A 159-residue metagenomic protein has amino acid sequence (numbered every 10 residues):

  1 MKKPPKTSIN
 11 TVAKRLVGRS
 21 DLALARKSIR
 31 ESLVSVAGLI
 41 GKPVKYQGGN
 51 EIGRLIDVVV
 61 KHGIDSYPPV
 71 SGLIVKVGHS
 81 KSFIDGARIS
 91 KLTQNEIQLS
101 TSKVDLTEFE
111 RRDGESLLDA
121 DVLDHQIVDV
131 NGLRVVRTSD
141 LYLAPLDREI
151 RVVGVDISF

Functional and structural regions predicted by a protein language model:
M1-F159: Peripheral interaction segments used for macromolecular assembly
